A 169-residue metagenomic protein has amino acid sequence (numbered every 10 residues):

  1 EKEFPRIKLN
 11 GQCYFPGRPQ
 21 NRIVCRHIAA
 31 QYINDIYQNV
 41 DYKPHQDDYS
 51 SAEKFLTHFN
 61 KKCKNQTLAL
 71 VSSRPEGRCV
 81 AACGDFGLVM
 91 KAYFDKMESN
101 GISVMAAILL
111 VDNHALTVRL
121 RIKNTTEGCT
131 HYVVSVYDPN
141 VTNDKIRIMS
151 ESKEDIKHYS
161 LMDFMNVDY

Functional and structural regions predicted by a protein language model:
E1, Q12-D35, L110-L116: Active-site nucleophilic cysteine motif
F4-K8: Surface-exposed beta-strand-to-loop junctions that form interaction patches on eukaryotic regulatory domains
L9-Y14, R74-P75: Short interface patches used for recognition in eukaryotic signaling and trafficking proteins
Q31-D112: Conserved active-site-adjacent core of cysteine acyl-enzyme catalytic domains
R119-K123: Short beta-strand micro-motifs enriched in acidic
N124-S150: Catalytic Cys-His active-site segments of thiol-dependent hydrolases/isopeptidases
T142, M149-Y169: Noncatalytic regulatory segments and standalone regulatory/sensor domains
